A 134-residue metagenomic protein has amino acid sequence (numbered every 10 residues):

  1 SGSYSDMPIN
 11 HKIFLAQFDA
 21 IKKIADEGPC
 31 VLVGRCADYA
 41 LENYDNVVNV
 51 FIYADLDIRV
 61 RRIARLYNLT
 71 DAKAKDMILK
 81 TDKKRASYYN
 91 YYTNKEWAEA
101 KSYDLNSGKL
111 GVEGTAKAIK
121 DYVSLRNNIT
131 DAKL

Functional and structural regions predicted by a protein language model:
S1, T70-E113: Small-molecule kinase domains that catalyze NTP-dependent phosphoryl transfer to phosphate-bearing small molecules
S1-P29: ATP-dependent small-molecule kinase phosphotransfer cores that center on conserved nucleotide phosphate-binding segments
F18, V112-K120: Short, amphipathic alpha-helical "lid/cap" segments that border enzyme active or binding sites
I24, A40-N43: RNA pseudouridine synthases
G34-D38: Short, polar loop motifs at secondary-structure junctions
N43-R65, D71-L79: Conserved phosphate-donor/acceptor-positioning beta-strand/loop module used by diverse small-molecule
D71, K120, L125: Glycine-rich phosphate-binding loops of nucleotide-dependent enzymes
R126-L134: C-terminal helical "lid" subdomain and adjoining coupling/linker elements of P-loop NTPases
